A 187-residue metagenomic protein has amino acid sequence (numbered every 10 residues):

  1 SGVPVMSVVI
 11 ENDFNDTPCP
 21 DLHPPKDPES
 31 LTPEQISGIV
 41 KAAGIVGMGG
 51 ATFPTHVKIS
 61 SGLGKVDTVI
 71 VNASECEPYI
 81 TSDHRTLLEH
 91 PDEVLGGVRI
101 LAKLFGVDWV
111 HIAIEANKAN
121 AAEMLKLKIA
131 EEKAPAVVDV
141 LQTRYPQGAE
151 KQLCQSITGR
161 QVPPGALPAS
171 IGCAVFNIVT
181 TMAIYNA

Functional and structural regions predicted by a protein language model:
G2-M48, F53, L63, A119-N120 (+1 more regions): Acidic low-complexity segments
E11, D108-A187: Hydrophobic alpha-helical positions that pack around
E11-H23, S74-C76, F105-G106, I157-V162: Acidic/polar active-site rim loop that often engages polyanionic ligands
D16-P18, G47, V69-D83, G165: Gly-rich Lys/Arg/Thr-decorated short loops/hinges at beta-loop-alpha junctions or inter-strand turns that position
C19-P28, A42-G44, T81-E89, V110-E115 (+1 more regions): Flexible, glycine/proline-enriched loop segments at strand-loop-helix junctions that form or flank small-ligand binding
D21-H23, A51-T52, V57-I59, I80-H84 (+2 more regions): Short acidic, glycine/serine/threonine-rich loops at helix termini
D27, I36-S37, A42-A43, T55-S61 (+5 more regions): A generic local secondary-structure boundary/capping motif
L88-L104: Histidine-anchored nucleotide/phosphate-binding helix
